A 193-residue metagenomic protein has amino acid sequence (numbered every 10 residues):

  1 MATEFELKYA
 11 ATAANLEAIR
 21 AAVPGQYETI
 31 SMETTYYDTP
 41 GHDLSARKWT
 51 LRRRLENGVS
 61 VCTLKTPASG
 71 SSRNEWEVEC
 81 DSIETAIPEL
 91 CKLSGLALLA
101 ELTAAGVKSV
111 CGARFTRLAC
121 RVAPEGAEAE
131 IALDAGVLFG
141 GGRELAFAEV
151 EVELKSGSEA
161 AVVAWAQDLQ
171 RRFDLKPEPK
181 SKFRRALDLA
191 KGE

Functional and structural regions predicted by a protein language model:
M1-E193: Phosphate-end processing signature that detects enzymes handling 5′-triphosphorylated RNA and polyphosphate
